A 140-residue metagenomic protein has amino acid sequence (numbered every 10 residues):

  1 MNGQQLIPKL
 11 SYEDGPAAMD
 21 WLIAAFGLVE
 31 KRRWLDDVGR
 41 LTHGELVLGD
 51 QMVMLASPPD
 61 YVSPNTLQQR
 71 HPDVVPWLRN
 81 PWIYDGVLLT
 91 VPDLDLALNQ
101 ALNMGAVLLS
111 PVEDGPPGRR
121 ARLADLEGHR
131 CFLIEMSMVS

Functional and structural regions predicted by a protein language model:
M1-K9, M19-D20, F26-A124, I134-S140: Vicinal oxygen chelate
L10-D14: Short, surface-exposed ligand-recognition loops at beta-strand->loop->(often short) alpha-helix junctions that present
